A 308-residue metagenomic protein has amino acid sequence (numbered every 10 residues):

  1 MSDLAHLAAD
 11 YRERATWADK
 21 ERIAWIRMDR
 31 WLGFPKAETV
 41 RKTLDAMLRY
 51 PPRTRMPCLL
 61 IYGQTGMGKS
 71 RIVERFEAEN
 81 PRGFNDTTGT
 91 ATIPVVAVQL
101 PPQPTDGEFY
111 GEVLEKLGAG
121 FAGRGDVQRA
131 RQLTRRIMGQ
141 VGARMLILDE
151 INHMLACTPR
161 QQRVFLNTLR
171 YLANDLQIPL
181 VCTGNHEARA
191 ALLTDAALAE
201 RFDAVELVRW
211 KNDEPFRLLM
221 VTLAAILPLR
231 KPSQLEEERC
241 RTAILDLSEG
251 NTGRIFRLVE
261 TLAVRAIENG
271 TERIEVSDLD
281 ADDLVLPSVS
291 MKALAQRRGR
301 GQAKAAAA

Functional and structural regions predicted by a protein language model:
M1-R14, G33, G66, N212-E214 (+1 more regions): C-terminal alpha-helical "lid" subdomain
A8-A18, R41, T105-F109, G120-P179 (+3 more regions): Mid-core helix/loop region of P-loop NTP-binding domains shared across ATPases and GTPases
R22-V40: Dynamic helix-loop-helix/coil hinge segments at AAA+ ATPase domain boundaries and subdomain interfaces
R41-R53: Pre-Walker A adenine-sensing motif
R53-R75: Walker A/P-loop nucleotide-binding motif
M67-T90: P-loop NTPase Walker A phosphate-binding motif
I93-P104: A short hydrophobic beta-strand->loop->alpha-helix junction that borders the nucleotide-binding pocket of P-loop NTPases
L155, F165-R239: The catalytic "switch" region of P-loop NTPases
